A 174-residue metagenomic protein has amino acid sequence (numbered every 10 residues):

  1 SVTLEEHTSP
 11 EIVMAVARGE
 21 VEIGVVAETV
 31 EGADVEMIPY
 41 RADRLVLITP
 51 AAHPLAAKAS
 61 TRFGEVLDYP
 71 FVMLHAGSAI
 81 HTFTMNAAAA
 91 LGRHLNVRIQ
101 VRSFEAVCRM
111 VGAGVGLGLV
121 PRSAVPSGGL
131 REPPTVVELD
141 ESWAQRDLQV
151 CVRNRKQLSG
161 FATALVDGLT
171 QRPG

Functional and structural regions predicted by a protein language model:
S1-A33, H94, V101: Central regulatory/effector-binding core of bacterial HTH transcription factors
V16-A17, V66, R109-V115, V150: Hydrophobic residues within well-ordered alpha-helices
V21, V25-D34, T82-N86, A90 (+1 more regions): A ligand-binding cleft/hinge motif common to bilobed small-molecule-binding domains
E28-T29, A51, P121-A124, L148 (+1 more regions): Short secondary-structure boundary segments
G32-F71: Flexible hinge/capping segments at coil-to-helix
E36-V46, R122, L130-Q145: Short beta-strand->loop
L55-A56, F63, P70-L91, L158-D167: Secondary-structure junction motif
A57, T135-G174: A late-sequence structural motif
